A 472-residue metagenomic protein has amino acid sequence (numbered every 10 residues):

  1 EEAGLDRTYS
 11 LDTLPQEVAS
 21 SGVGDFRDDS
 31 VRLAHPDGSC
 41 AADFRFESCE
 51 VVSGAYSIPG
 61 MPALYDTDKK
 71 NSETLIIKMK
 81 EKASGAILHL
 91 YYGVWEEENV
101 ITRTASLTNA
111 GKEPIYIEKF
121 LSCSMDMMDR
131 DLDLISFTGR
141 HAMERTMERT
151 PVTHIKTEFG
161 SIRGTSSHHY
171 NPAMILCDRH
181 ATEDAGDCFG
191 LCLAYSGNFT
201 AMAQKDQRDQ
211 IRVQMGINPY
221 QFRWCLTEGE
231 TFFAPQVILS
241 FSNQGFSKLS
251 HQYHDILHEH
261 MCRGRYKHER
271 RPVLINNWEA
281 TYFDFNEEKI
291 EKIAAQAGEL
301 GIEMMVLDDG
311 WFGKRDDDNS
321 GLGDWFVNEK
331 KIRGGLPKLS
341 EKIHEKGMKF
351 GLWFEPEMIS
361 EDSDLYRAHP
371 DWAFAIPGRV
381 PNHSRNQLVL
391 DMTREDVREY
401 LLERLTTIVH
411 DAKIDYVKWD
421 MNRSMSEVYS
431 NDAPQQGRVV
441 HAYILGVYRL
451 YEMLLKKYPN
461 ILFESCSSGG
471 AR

Functional and structural regions predicted by a protein language model:
E1-P15, S20-D25, D29-S30, G38 (+3 more regions): N-terminal structural segment of carbohydrate-active enzymes
E1-Q204, Y220: Polysaccharide-binding surfaces and accessory modules of carbohydrate-active proteins
T13-G60, P172-M202, F241-R265, I275 (+4 more regions): Glycine-rich, aromatic-flanked loop segments that form ligand/cofactor-binding clefts across common enzyme folds
F46, W224-N243: Short Pro-Gly-centered flexible turn/kink motifs
A110, F120-S122, G310-F312, E355-E357 (+2 more regions): An acidic- and aromatic-residue-enriched active-site/binding cleft used to recognize and process polar
D209-T227, N460: Short acidic, Pro/Gly- and aromatic-enriched capping/linker segments at domain boundaries
N277, T281-R367, F374, E399-E403 (+1 more regions): Aromatic- and glycine-enriched glycan-recognition loops and surfaces that form the carbohydrate-binding subsites
N328-G335, E341, E345, Y366-R472: Active-site neighborhood of glycoside hydrolase catalytic domains
